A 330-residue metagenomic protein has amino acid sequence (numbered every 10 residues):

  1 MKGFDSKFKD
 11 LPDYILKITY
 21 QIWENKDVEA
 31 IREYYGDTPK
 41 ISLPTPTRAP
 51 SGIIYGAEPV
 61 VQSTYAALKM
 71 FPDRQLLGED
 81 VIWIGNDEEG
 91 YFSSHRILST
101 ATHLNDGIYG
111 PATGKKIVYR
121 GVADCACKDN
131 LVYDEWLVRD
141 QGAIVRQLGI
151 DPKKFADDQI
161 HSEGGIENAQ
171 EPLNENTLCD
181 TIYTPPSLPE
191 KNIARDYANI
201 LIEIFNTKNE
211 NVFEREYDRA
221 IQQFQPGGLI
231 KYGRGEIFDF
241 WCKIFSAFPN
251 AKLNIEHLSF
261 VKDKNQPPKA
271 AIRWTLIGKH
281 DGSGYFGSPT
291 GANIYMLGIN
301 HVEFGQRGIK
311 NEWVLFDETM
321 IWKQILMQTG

Functional and structural regions predicted by a protein language model:
M1-G330: C-terminal and inter-domain tail/linker signature
